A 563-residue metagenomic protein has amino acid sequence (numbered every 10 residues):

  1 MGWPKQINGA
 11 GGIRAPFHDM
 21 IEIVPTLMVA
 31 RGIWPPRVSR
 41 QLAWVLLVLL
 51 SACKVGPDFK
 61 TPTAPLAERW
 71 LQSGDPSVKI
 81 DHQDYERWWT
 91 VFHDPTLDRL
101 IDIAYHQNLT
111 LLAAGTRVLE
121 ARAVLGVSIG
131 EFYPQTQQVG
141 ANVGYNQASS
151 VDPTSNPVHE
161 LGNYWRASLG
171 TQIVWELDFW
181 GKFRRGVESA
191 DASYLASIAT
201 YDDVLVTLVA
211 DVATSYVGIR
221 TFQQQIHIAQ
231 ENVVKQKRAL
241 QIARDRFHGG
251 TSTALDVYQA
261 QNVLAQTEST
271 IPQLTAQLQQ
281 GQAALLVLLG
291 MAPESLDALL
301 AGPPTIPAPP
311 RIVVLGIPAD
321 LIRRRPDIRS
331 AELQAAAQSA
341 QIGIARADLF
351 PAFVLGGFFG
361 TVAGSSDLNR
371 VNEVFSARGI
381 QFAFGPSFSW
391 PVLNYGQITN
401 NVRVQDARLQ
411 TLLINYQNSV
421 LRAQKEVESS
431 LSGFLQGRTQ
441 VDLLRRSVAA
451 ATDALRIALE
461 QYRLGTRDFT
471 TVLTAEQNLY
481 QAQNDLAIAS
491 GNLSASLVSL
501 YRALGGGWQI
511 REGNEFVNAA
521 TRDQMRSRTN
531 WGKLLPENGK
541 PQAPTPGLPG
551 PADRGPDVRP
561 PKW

Functional and structural regions predicted by a protein language model:
M1-R37: N-terminal secretory signal peptides that target proteins for export/translocation
R40-S51: Bacterial N-terminal signal peptides
K54-A213, F353-G357, S387, V392-V402 (+1 more regions): Short flexible linkers and secondary-structure junctions
P76-F92, G140-Q172, S295-V314, G343 (+3 more regions): Small/polar, glycine/serine/threonine/aspartate-rich low-complexity segments that form flexible
L112-A113, I129-G130, L177-L205, E231 (+8 more regions): Sec/SRP-type N-terminal targeting helices
F183, A199-I317, G433, G437 (+6 more regions): Periplasmic alpha-helical coiled-coil/stalk elements that build and connect Gram-negative outer-membrane
D297, A449-T474, V498-E515: A glycine-biased, small/acidic residue-tolerant capping/turn segment at secondary-structure junctions
